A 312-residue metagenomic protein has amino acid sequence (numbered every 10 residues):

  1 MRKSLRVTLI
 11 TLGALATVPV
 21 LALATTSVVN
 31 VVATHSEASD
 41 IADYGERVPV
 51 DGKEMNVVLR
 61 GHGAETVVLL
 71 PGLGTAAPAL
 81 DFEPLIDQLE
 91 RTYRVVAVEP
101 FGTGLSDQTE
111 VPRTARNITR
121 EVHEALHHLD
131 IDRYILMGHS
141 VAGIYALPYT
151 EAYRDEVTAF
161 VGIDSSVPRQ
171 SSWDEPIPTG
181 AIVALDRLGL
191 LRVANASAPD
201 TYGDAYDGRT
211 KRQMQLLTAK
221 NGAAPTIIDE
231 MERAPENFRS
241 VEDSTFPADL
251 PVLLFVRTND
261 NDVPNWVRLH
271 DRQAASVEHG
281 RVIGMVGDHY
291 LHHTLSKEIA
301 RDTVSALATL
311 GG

Functional and structural regions predicted by a protein language model:
R2-V67, R91-Y93, D132, D271 (+2 more regions): Alpha/beta-hydrolase fold catalytic core
K53-L105: Conserved HGGG/HGGXW glycine-rich cap/lid loop of the alpha/beta-hydrolase fold
A97-I135: Active-site loop/oxyanion-hole signature of alpha/beta-hydrolase fold enzymes
I131-D174: Conserved hydrolase catalytic core segment
V161-A198: A catalytic-pocket lid/entrance helix-loop region that shapes and gates access to the active site across common
Y206-E278, V282-V286: Conserved serine/cysteine hydrolase catalytic core
V277-G312: Catalytic active-site module of serine/aspartate enzymes centered on a nucleophile-bearing elbow/loop
